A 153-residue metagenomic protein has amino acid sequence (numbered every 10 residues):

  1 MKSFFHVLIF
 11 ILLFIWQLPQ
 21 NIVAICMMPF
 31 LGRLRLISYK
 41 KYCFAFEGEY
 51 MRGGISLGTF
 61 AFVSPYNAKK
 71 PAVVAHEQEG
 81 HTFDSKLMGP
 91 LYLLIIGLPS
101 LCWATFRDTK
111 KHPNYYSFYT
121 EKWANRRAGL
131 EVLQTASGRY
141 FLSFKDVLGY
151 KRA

Functional and structural regions predicted by a protein language model:
K2-K40, Y50, Y92-A153: Metalloprotease/metallohydrolase-associated module, dominated by Zn2+-dependent proteases
I15, M51-G54, A61-A75: Short pre-active-site segment immediately N-terminal to the catalytic Zn-binding motif
K41-E49, I55: Juxtamembrane helix-capping/reentrant segments at transmembrane boundaries
L57, V74-A75, E79, Y119: Alpha-helical architecture
T59-K69, F141-Y150: Juxtamembrane/interfacial segments around transmembrane helices
V73, E79-G80, Y150-A153: Membrane-proximal intrinsically disordered regions of secretory-pathway and membrane-system proteins
Q78-I96: Catalytic Zn2+-binding segment of zinc metalloproteases
